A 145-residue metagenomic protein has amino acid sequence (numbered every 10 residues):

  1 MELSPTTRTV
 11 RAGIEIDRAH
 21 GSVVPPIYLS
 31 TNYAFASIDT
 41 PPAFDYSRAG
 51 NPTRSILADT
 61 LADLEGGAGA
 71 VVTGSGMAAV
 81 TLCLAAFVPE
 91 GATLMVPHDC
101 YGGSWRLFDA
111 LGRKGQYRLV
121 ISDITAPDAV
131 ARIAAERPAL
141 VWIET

Functional and structural regions predicted by a protein language model:
M1-F44: N-terminal glycine-rich, Lys/His-bearing helix-loop that initiates the first secondary-structure elements of many
G21, L61, A79, L94 (+1 more regions): Buried hydrophobic positions in well-ordered alpha/beta secondary-structure cores of metabolic enzymes
N32-T81, G103-A110: Conserved N-terminal alpha-helix of the aminotransferase class I/II PLP-enzyme fold
T60, C83, A129-I133: CheY-like receiver
L64-A68, V88-G91, R137: Short helix-loop-beta connector
G66-G67, T93, P127-R132: Well-ordered alpha/beta subsegment
A86-S104, S122-D123: Conserved PLP-anchoring active-site segment centered on the Schiff-base-forming lysine
D109-T145: PLP-dependent aminotransferase-class I/II
